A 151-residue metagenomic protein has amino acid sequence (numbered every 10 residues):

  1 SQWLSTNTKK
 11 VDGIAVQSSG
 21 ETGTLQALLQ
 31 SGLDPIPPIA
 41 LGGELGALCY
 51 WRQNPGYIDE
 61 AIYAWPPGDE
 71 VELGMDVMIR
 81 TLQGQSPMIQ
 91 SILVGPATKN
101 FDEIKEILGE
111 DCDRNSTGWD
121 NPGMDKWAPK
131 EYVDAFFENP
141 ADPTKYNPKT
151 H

Functional and structural regions predicted by a protein language model:
S1-H151: A residue-level marker of the well-folded mature domains of exported/periplasmic proteins
